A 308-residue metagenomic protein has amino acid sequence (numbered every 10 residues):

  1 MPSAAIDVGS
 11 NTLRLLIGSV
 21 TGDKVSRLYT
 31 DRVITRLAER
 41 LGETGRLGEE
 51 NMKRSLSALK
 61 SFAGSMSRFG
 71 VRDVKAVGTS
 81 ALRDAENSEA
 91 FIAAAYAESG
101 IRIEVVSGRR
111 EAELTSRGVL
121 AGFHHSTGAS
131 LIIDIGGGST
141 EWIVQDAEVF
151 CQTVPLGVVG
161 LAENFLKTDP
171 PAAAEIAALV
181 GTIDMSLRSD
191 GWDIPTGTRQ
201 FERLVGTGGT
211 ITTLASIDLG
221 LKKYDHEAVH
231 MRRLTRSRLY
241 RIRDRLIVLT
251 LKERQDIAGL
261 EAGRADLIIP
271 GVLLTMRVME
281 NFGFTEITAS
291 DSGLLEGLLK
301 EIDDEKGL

Functional and structural regions predicted by a protein language model:
M1-S26: N-terminal basic/disordered segments at the start of proteins
S3, I17-V20, T35, R40-V71 (+2 more regions): Helical "lid/coupling" subdomains associated with nucleotide-phosphate turnover
S10-T12, T79, G136-W142, G209: Ser/Thr-glycine-rich phosphate-binding loops at phosphate-binding pockets of nucleotides, nucleotide cofactors
T30-V33: Short amphipathic
A76: Dinucleotide-binding Rossmann-like beta1-alpha1 core, especially the glycine-rich loop that anchors the ADP
L131-I133: A short, small-residue-rich loop immediately preceding and capping a beta-strand
